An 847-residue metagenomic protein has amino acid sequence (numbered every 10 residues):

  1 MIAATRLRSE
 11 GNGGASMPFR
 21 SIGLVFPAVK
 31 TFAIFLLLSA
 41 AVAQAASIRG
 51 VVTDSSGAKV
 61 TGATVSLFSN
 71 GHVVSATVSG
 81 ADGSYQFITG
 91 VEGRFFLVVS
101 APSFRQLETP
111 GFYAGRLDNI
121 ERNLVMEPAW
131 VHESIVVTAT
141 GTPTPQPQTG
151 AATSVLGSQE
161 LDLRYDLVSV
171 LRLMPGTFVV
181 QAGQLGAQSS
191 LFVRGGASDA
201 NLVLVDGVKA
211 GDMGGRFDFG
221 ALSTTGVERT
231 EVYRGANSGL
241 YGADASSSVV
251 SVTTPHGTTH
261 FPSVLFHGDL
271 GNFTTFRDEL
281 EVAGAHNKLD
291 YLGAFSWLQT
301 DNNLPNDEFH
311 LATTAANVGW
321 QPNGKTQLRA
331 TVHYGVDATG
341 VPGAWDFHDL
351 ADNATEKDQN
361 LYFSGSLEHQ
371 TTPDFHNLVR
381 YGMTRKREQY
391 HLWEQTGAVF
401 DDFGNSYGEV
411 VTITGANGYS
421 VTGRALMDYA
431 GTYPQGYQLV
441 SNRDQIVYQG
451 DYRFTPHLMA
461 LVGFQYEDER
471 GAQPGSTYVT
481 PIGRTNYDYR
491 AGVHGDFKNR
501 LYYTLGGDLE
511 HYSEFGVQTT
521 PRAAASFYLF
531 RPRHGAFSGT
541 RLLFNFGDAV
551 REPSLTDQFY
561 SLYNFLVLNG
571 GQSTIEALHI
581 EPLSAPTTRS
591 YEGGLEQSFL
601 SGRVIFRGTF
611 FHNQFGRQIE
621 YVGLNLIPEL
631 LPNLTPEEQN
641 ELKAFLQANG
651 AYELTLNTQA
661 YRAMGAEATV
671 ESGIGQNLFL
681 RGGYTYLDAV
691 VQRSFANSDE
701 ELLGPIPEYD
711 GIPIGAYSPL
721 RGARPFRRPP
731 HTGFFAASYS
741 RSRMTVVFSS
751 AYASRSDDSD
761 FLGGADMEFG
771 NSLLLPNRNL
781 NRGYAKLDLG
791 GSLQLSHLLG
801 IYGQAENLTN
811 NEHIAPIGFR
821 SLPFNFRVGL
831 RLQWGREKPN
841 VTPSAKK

Functional and structural regions predicted by a protein language model:
T53, S66, S100-F104, G115-L161 (+3 more regions): Short, acidic, small-residue-rich periplasmic hinge/interaction motif at the N-terminus of Gram-negative outer-membrane
I88, V208-G235, A316: Short acidic/polar hinge/loop motifs at secondary-structure boundaries that mediate gating or recognition
V168-K209: Extracytoplasmic beta-strand/coil segments of soluble accessory domains associated with Gram-negative outer-membrane
M174-P175, L222-L265, R277, R836 (+1 more regions): A beta-strand signature from Gram-negative outer-membrane beta-barrel systems, especially the internal plug domain
L270-Q299, L304-T339, D352-T384, R453-A460: Transmembrane beta-barrel wall of Gram-negative outer-membrane proteins
L289, L378-G382, K386-Y390, G471 (+5 more regions): Membrane-embedded beta-barrel scaffold of Gram-negative outer-membrane proteins
G319-Q321, E356, G539-T540, F544-G547 (+3 more regions): Conserved C-terminal beta-signal and adjacent last beta-strands/turns of outer-membrane beta-barrel proteins
D496-Y503, H612-Q614, N633-L762: Gram-negative outer-membrane beta-barrel transporters
